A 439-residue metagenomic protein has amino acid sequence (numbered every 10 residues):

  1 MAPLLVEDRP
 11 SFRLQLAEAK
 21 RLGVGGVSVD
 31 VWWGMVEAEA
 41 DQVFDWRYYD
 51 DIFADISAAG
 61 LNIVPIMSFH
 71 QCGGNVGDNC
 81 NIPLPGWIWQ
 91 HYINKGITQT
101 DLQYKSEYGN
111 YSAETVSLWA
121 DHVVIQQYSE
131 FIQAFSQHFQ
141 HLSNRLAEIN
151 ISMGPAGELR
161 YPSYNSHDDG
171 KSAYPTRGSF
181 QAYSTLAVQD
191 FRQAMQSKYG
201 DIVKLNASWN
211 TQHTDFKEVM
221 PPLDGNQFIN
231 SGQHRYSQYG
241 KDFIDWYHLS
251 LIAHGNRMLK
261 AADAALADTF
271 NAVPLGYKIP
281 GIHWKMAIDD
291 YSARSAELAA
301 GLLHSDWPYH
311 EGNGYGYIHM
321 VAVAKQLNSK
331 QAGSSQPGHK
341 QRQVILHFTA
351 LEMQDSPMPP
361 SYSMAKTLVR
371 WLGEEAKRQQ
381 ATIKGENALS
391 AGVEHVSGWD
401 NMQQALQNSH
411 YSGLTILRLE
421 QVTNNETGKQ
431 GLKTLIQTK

Functional and structural regions predicted by a protein language model:
M1-V6, D30-W46, Y108-E130, S237-A253 (+4 more regions): The substrate-binding groove and active-site-proximal loops of carbohydrate-active enzymes, especially glycoside
S11-S106, I125-S143, A147, A265: Aromatic-lined substrate-binding rim segments of carbohydrate-active enzymes
F12-A19, Y49-A54, S129-S136, G255-D263 (+3 more regions): Generic structural signal for well-ordered alpha-helices, preferentially at hydrophobic/aromatic core positions
L22-V27, S57-V64, S143-E148, D201 (+4 more regions): Loop/turn elements at helix/coil->beta-strand transitions in domains of secreted/extracellular proteins
V31-M35, F69-Q71, N150-G157, I279-H283 (+2 more regions): Short, flexible loop/turn elements at secondary-structure junctions
V36-A38, Q71-G77, P155-P162, W284-I288 (+2 more regions): Short catalytic/ligand-binding loop motif for oxyanion handling, primarily in non-cytosolic enzymes, centered on
N62-C72, E311-K439: Substrate-binding cleft of secreted/luminal carbohydrate-active enzymes
Y92-S329: Polysaccharide-binding and catalytic clefts of secreted carbohydrate-active enzymes
